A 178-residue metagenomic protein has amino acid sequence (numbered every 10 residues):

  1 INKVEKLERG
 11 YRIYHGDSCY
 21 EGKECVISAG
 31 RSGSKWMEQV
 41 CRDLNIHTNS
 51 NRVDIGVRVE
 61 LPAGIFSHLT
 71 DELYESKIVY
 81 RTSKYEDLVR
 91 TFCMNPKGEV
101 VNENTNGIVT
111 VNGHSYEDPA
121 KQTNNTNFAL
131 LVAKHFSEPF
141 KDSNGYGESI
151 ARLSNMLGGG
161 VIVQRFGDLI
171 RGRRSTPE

Functional and structural regions predicted by a protein language model:
I1-E178: Residues forming the flavin
